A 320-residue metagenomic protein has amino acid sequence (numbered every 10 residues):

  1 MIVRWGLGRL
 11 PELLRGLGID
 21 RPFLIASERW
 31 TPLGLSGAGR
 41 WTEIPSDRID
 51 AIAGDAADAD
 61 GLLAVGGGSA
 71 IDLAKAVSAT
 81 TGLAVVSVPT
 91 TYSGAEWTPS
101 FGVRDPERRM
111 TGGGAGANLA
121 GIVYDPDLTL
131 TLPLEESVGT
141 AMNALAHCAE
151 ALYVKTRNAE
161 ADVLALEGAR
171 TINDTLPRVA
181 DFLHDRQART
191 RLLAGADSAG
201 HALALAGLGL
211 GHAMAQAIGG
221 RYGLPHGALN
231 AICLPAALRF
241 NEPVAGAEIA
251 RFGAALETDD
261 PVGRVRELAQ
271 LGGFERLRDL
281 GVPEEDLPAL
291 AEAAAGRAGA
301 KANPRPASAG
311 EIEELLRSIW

Functional and structural regions predicted by a protein language model:
M1-G61, L277: ATP/NTP phosphate-donor binding region
G8-L10, W30-P32, S69-A76, G94-W97 (+2 more regions): Short glycine/serine/threonine-rich phosphate/pyrophosphate-binding segments that cradle anionic phosphate groups
A56-Y92, M214: A short, small-residue-rich loop immediately preceding and capping a beta-strand
A76-E160, G168, V244, E248-F252: A glycine/threonine-rich phosphate-anchoring loop and its flanking beta-alpha core in nucleotide/phosphate-binding
A169-A215, G219: Oxyanion-binding "anion nests"
R221-D286: Gly/Pro-rich interdomain helix-loop hinge
D286-W320: Short, amphipathic C-terminal "tail helix"
